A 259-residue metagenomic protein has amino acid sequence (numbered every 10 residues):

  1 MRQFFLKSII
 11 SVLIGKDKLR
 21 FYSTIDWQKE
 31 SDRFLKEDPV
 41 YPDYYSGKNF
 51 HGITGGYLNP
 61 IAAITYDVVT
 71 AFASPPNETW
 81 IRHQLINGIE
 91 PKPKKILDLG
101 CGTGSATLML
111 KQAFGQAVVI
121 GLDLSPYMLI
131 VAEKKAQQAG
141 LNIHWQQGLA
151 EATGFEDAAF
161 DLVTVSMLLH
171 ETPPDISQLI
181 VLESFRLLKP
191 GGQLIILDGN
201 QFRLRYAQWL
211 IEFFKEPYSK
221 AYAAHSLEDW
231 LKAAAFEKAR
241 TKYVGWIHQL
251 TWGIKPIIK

Functional and structural regions predicted by a protein language model:
M1-G55: N-terminal auxiliary segments of SAM/dcSAM-dependent transferases
I53-G55, I61-N77: Class I SAM-dependent methyltransferase Rossmann-like catalytic core, especially the SAM/SAH-binding loop
P75-P93: Conserved alpha-helix/loop element of class I SAM-dependent methyltransferases that forms part of the SAM/SAH-binding
L97, T103-A152: Class I SAM-dependent methyltransferase SAM/SAH-binding core
E151-V163: A short acidic, Gly/Pro-enriched loop at the edge of an enzyme's catalytic core that lines a small-molecule cofactor
L162-D175: A short SAM/SAH-binding and catalytic strip from SAM-dependent methyltransferases
Q178, I195-A234, K238-L250: C-terminal alpha-helical "lid/dimerization" subdomain adjacent to the S-adenosyl-L-methionine
Q178-P190: A short glycine-rich, Lys/Arg-flanked "PGG" loop and its adjoining helix->strand segment in the class I
